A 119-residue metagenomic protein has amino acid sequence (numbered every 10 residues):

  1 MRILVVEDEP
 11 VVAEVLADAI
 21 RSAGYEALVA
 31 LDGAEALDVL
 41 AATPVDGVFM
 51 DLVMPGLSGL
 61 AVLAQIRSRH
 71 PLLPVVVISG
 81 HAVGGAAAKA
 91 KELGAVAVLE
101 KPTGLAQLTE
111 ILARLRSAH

Functional and structural regions predicted by a protein language model:
E7: Conserved acidic carboxylate
A13, P55, V83: The feature encodes the CheY-like receiver
E14-S22: Charged docking surfaces used in two-component/phosphorelay signaling
V29-G47, S68: Acidic, metal-coordinating helix/loop segments flanking the phosphotransfer/catalytic sites of two-component signaling
D32, S58-A61: Acidic catalytic/metal-coordinating carboxylates
D38, L60-L72: Short amphipathic alpha-helix used as the core "switch/output" element in two-component signaling
A61, A82-L99, E110: Alpha4 helix (beta4-alpha4-beta5 surface) of REC/receiver domains from two-component response regulators
